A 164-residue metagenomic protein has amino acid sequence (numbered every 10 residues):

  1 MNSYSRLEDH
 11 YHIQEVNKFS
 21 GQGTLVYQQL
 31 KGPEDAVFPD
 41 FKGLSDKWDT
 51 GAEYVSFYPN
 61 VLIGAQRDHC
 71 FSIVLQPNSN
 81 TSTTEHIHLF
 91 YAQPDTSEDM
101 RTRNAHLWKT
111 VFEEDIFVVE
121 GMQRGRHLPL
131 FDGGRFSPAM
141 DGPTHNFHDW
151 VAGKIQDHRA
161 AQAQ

Functional and structural regions predicted by a protein language model:
M1-Q164: C-terminal catalytic domain of Rieske-type non-heme iron oxygenases
